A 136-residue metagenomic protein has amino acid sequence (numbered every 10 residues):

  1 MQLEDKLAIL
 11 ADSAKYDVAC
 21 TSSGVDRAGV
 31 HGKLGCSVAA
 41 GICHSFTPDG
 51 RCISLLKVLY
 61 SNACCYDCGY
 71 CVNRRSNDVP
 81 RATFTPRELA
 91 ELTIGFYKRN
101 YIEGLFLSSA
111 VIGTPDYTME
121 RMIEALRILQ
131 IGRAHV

Functional and structural regions predicted by a protein language model:
M1-A63: Flexible, acidic/Gly-rich N-terminal and inter-domain linker regions that tether and position cofactor-handling modules
L55, C68, L107: Conserved, mostly hydrophobic/aromatic
V58-R87: Canonical Radical SAM [4Fe-4S] cluster-binding loop centered on the CxxxCxxC motif and its immediate flanking residues
P80-T85, I94, A110-P115: Fe-S ferredoxin-like electron-transfer domains and their immediately adjacent linker/connector regions across
L92-S108: Short Fe-S-cluster ligation motifs
T93, I123-R127: Generic structural signal for well-ordered alpha-helices, preferentially at hydrophobic/aromatic core positions
L105-E124: Conserved glycine-rich "GG(E/T)P / GGGxP" loop and the immediately following alpha-helix in the radical SAM core
A134-V136: Conserved small/polar residues in nucleotide/adenosyl-binding loops
